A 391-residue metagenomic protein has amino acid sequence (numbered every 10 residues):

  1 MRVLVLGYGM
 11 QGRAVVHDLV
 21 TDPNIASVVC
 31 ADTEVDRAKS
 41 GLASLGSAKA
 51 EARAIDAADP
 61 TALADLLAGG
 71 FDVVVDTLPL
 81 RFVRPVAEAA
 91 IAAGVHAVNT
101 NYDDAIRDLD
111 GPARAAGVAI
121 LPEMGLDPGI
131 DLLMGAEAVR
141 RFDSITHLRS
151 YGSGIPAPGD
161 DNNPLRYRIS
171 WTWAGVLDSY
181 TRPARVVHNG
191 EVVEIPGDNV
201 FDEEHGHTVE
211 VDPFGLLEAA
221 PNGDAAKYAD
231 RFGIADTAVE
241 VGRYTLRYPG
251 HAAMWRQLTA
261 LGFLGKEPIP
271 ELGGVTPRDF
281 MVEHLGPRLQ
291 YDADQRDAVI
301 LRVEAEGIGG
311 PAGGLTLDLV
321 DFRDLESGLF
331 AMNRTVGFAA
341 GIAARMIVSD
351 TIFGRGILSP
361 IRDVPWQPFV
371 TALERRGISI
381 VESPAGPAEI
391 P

Functional and structural regions predicted by a protein language model:
V3-G7: Conserved N-terminal Rossmann-fold NAD(P)-binding element of oxidoreductases
Q11: Hydrophobic/small residue at the entry helix of a nucleotide-binding pocket
T33-R37, D104: Helix N-cap at the beta1-alpha1 junction of Rossmann-like dinucleotide-binding domains, i.e., the first residues
L45-D59: Rossmann-fold cofactor-recognition segment
A57-F71: Conserved Rossmann-fold cofactor-binding substructure of NAD(P)-dependent oxidoreductases
T61-A62, V73-A90, D103-I106: Beta-loop-alpha module in the N-terminal Rossmann-like domain of NAD(P)-dependent dehydrogenases, especially those
T100-P122: Rossmann-fold NAD(P)-binding glycine/threonine-rich loop
R141-P391: C-terminal catalytic/substrate-binding lobe primarily of soluble NAD(P)-dependent oxidoreductases
